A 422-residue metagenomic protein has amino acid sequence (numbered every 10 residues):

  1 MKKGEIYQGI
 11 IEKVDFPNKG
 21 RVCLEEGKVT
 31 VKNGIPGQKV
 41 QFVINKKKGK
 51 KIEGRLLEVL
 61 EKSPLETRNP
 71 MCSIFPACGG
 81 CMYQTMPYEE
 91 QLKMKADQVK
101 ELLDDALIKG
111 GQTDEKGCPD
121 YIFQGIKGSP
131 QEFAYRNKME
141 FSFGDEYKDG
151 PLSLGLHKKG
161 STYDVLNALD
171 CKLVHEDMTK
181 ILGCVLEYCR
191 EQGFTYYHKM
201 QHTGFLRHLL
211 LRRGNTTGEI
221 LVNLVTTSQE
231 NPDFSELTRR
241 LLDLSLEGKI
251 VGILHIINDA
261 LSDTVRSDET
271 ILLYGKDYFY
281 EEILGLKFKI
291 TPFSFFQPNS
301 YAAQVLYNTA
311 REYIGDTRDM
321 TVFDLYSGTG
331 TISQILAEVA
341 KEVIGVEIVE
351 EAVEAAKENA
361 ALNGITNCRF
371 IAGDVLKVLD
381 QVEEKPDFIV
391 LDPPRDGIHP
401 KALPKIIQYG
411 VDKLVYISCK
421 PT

Functional and structural regions predicted by a protein language model:
M1-P70, I74, K116, K159 (+2 more regions): Terminal RNA-binding accessory module
K2-I6, K13-N18, N231-T422: Rossmann-like S-adenosyl-L-methionine
G20-E25, G155-K159, N223-V225, A356: Short, acidic/hydrophobic/Gly-rich beta-strand patch recurrent on exposed beta strands that often constitutes part
V22, G37, C81, L209 (+2 more regions): Residue-level signal for inorganic ion chemistry
G37, V174, N299: Short, conserved phosphate/pyrophosphate- and ester-handling motifs at nucleotide-, phospho-/glycolipid
E58-P70, A77-Y196, T216: Extended interfacial segments that mediate partner engagement and assembly in macromolecular machines
Y163-R207, S228-G252: Internal alpha/beta scaffold segment
L211, G218-T227, K287-T291: Short, aliphatic-rich beta-strand segments
